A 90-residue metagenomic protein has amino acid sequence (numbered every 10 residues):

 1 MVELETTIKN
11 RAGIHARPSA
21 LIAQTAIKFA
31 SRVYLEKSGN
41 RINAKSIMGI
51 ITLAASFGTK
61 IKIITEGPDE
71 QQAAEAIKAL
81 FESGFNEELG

Functional and structural regions predicted by a protein language model:
M1-E5, K60-K62: Intrinsic-disorder/low-complexity, polar/charged segments enriched in Ser/Thr/Lys/Arg/Asp/Glu/Gln
T7-F57, L80: Compact, glycine-rich, soluble single-domain proteins
S56-G90: C-terminal structural segments of small proteins and small subunits
